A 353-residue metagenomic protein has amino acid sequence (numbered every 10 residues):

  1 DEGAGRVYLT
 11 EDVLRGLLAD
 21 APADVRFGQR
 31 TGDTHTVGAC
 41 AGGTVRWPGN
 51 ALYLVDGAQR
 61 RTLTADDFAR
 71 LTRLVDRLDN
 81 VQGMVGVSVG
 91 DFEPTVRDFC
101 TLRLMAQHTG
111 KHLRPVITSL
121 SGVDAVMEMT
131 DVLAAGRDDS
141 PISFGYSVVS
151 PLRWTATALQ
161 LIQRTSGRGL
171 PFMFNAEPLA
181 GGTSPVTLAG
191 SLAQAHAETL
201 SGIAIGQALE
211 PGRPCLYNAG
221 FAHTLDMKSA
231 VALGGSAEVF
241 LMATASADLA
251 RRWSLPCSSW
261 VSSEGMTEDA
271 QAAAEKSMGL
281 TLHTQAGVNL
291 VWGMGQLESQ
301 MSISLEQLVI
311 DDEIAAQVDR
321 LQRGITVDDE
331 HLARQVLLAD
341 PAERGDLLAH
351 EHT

Functional and structural regions predicted by a protein language model:
D1, E306-T353: Catalytic-core signal marking the mid-to-C-terminal active-site face
G3-Q29, G136-D138, A189-T199, A237-V239 (+2 more regions): Short, structured secondary-structure boundary patches
A4-A176, A180-P185, A189: Catalytic alpha/beta active-site cores
T10, T64, S119, T187 (+4 more regions): Helix N-terminus capping/helix-initiation residues
A19, A23, R73-N80, Q107-R114 (+7 more regions): Generic secondary-structure signature for well-ordered alpha-helical cores
G43-W47, D98-A106, L133-R137, L159 (+5 more regions): Short, charged low-complexity intrinsically disordered segments located at boundaries of structured domains
F68-V96, A195-A197, G295-L297, V336-H352: Amphipathic, soluble alpha/beta structural segments
Y146-D311: Glycine-rich anion/phosphate-binding loop at the beta-strand->alpha-helix junction
